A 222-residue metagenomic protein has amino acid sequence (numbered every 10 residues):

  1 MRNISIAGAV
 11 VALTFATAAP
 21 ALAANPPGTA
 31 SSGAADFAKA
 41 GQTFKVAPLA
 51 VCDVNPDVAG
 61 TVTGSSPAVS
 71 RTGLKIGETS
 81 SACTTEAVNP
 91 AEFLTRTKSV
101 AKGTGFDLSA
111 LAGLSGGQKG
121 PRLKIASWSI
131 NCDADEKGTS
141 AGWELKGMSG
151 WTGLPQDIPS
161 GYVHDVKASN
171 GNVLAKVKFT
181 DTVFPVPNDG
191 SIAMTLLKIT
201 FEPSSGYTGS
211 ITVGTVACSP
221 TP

Functional and structural regions predicted by a protein language model:
M1-A23: Secretory targeting and sorting signals
A24-P222: Extended, solvent-exposed, non-transmembrane regions
